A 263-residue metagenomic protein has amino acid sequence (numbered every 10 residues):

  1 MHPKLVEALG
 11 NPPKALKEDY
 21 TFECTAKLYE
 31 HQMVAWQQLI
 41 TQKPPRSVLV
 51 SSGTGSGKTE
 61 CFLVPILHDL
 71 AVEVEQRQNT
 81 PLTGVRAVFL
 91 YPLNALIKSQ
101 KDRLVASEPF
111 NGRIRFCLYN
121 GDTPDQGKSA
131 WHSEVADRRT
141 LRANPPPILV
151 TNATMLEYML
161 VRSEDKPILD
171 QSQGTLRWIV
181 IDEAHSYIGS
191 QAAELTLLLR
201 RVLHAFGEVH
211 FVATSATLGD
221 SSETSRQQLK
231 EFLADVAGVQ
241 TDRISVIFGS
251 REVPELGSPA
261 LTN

Functional and structural regions predicted by a protein language model:
M1-N263: N-terminal helicase ATP-binding lobe
